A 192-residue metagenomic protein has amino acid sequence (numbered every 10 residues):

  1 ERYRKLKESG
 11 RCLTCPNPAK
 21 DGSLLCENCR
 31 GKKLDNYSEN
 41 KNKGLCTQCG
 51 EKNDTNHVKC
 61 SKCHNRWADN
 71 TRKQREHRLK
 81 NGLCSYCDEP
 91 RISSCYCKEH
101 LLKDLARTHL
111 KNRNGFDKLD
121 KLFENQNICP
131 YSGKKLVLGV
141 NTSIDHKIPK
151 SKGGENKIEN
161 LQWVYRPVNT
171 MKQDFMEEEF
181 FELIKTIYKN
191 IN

Functional and structural regions predicted by a protein language model:
E1-L138, D174-N192: Contiguous alpha-helical segments
R2, F116-L119, I148, K152 (+1 more regions): A general structural-boundary detector
I92, Y131-R166, K172: Histidine-centered nuclease catalytic patch
